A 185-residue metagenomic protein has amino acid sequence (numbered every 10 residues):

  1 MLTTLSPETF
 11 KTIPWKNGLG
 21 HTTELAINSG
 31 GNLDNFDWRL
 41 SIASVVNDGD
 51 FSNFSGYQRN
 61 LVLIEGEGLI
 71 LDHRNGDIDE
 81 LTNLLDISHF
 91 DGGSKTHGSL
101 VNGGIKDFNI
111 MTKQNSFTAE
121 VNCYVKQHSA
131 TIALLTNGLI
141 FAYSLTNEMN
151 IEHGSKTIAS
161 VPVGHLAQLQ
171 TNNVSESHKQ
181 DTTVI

Functional and structural regions predicted by a protein language model:
M1-D34, F51-N53, I70-F108: A short, N-terminal "cap"/entry segment at the start of jelly-roll beta-barrel domains of the cupin/DSBH fold
L2-T9, P14, N75-K95, V125-A130 (+2 more regions): Short acidic-glycine-tyrosine-enriched beta hairpin
S29, S44, H73, T112-Q114 (+1 more regions): Short, structured patches in soluble enzyme cores that scaffold and shape functional sites
L33-F36, N47-N60, H97, G103-I105 (+1 more regions): A short beta-loop-beta micro-motif enriched in histidine and acidic residues
Y57-G76, I132-S155: Glycine- and acidic-residue-biased ligand/ion/polar-headgroup-sensing regions
L61, N109, F141, Q168-Q170: Active-site scaffold segments
G103-N115, S177, D181-I185: A short hydrophobic beta-strand segment most commonly corresponding to one strand of the jelly-roll/cupin
A119-E120: Long, acidic (Asp/Glu-rich), low-complexity accessory segments flanking structured domains
